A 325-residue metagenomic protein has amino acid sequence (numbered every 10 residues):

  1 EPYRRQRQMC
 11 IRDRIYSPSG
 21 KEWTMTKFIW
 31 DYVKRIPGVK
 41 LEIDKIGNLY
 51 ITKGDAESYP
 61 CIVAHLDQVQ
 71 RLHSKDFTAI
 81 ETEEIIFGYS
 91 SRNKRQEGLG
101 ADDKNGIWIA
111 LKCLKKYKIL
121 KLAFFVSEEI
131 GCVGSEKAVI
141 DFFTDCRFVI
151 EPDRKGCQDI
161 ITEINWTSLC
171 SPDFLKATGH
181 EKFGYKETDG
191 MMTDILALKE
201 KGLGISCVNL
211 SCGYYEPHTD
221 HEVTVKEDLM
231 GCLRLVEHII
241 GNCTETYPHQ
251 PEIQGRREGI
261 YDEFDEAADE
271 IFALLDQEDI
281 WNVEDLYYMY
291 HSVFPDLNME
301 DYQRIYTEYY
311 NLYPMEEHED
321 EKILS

Functional and structural regions predicted by a protein language model:
E1-R7, I11: Single conserved hydrophobic/aromatic residue that forms the stacking wall/gate of nucleotide- or nucleobase-binding
I15-S58: A non-catalytic alpha/beta surface segment that caps or lines the substrate-entry region of metallo-dependent hydrolase
R35-I43, E81, I85, E181-E187: Short secondary-structure junctions
T52, A56-I119, E129: Active-site metal-coordination/substrate-binding segment of hydrolases, especially metallo-dependent peptidases
K94-D173, K182-F183, E187, D194-I195: Acidic/histidine-rich catalytic neighborhood of metal-dependent amide-processing enzymes
K186-C232: Zn-dependent metallopeptidase/amidohydrolase metal-coordination segment
E216-W281: His/Asp/Glu-rich mid-to-C-terminal helical/loop segments that flank catalytic regions of hydrolases
Q277-Q303, M315: Acidic, low-complexity, intrinsically disordered interaction modules
